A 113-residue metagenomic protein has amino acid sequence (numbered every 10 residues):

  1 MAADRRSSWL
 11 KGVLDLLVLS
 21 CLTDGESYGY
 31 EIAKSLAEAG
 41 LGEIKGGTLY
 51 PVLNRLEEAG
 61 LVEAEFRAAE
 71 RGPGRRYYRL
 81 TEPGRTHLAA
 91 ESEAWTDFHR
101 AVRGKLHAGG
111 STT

Functional and structural regions predicted by a protein language model:
M1-L14, D24, G74, E91 (+1 more regions): Intrinsically disordered, low-complexity serine/threonine- and proline-rich regulatory segments
R6-Y50: N-terminal helix-turn-helix DNA-binding core of bacterial DNA-binding proteins
R55: Alpha-helical DNA-recognition elements
A59-G72, R79: Beta-hairpin "wing" of winged helix-turn-helix
G74-S92: Basic, amphipathic "hinge/linker" alpha-helix immediately C-terminal to the N-terminal HTH DNA-binding motif
T86-T113: Amphipathic alpha-helical dimerization/coiled-coil segments that flank or bridge DNA-binding/regulatory modules
